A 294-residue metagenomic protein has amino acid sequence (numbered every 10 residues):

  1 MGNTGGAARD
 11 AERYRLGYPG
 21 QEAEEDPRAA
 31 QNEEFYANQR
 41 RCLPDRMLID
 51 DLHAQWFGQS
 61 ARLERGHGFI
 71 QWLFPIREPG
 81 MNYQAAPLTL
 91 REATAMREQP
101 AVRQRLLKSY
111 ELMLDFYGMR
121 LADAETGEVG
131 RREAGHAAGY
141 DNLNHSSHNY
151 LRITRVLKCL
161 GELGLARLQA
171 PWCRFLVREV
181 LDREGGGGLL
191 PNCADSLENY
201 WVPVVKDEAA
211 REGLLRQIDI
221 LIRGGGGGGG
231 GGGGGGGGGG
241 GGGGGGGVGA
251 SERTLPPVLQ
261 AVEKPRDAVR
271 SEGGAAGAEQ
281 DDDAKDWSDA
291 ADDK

Functional and structural regions predicted by a protein language model:
M1-T126, G130-E133: N-terminal leader regions that mediate targeting or early regulatory function
N3-G5, G247-K294: Long, compositionally biased intrinsically disordered regions
D10, D26, D45, D50-D51 (+9 more regions): Acidic-enriched, low-complexity/disordered segments with a strong bias for Aspartate over Glutamate
A61, R77, V177, K206 (+1 more regions): Intrinsically disordered, low-complexity regulatory segments enriched in acidic/serine/proline/glutamine/glycine
E125-G226, G249-V269: Alpha-helical bundle/repeat cores within regulatory domains of eukaryotic proteins
G225-V248, A275-A276: Intrinsically disordered, low-complexity regions enriched in glycine and serine
